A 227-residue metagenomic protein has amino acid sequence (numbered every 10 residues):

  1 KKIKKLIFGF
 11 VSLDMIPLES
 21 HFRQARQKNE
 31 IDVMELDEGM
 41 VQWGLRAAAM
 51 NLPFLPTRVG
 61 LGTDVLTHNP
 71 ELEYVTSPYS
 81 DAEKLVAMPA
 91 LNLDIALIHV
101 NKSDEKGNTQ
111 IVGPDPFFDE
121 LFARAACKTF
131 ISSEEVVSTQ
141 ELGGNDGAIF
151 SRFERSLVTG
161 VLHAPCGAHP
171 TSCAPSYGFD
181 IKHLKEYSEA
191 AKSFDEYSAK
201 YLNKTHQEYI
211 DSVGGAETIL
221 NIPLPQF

Functional and structural regions predicted by a protein language model:
K1-F227: Conserved alpha/beta enzyme-core scaffold
